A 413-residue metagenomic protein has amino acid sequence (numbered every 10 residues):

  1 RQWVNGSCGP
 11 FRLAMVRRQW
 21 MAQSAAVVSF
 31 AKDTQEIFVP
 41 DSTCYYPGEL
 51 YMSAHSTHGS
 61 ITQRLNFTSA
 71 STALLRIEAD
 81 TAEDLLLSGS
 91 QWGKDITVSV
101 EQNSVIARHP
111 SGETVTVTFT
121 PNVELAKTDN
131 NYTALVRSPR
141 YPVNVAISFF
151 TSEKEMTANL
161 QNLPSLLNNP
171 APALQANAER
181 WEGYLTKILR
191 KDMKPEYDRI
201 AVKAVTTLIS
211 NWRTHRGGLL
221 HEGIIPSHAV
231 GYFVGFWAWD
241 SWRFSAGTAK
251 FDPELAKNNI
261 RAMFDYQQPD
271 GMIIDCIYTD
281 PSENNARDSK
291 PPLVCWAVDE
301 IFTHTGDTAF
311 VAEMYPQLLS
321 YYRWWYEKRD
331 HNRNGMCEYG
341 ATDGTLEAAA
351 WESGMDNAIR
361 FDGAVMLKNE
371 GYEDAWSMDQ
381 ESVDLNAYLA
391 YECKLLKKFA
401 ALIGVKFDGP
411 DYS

Functional and structural regions predicted by a protein language model:
R1-E196: Terminal accessory carbohydrate-recognition/targeting modules of carbohydrate-active enzymes
S7, I77, H215-R216, P226-H228 (+3 more regions): Short, flexible segments with low predicted structural confidence
N66, D307, V405: Short glycine/serine/threonine/alanine-rich loop segments
L85, G247, Y391: Active-site-proximal flexible loops/turns
P142-S165, V230, D270, I274-L293 (+1 more regions): The feature captures the catalytic groove of carbohydrate-active enzymes
E182-L319, Y326, E381-V383, K394: Substrate-binding groove/exosite segments of carbohydrate-active enzymes
